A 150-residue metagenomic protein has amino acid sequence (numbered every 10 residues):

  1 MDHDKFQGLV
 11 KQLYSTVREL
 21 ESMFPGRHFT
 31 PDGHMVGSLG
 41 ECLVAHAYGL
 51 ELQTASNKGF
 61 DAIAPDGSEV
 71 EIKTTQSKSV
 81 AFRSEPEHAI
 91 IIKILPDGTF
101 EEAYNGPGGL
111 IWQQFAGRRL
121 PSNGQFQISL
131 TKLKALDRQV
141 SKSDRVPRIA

Functional and structural regions predicted by a protein language model:
M1-D66, I72-A150: Nucleic-acid endonuclease domains
